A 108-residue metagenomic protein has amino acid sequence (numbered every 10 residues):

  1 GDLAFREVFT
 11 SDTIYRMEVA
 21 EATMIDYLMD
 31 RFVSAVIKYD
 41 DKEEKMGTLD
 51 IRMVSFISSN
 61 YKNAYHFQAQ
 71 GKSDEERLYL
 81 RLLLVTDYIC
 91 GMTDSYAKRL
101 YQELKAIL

Functional and structural regions predicted by a protein language model:
G1-L108: Histidine-centered, transition-metal-coordinating active-site segments
